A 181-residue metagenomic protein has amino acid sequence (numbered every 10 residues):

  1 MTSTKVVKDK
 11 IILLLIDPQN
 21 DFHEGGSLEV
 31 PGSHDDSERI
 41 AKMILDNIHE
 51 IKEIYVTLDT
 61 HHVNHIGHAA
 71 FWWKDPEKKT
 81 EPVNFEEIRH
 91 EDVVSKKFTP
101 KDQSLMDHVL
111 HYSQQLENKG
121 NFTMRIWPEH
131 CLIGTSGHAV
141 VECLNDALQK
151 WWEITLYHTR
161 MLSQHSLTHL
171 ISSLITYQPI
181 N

Functional and structural regions predicted by a protein language model:
M1-L162: Active-site acidic carboxylates
H158-N181: Active-site rim beta-loop-alpha module in soluble metabolic enzymes
